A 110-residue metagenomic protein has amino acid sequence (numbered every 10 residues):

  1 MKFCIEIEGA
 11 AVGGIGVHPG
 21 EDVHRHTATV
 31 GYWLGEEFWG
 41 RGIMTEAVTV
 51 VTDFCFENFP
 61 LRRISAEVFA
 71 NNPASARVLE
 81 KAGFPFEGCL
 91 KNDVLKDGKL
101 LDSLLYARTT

Functional and structural regions predicted by a protein language model:
K2-T110: Acyl-donor (CoA/ACP) binding surface of acyl/acetyltransferases
